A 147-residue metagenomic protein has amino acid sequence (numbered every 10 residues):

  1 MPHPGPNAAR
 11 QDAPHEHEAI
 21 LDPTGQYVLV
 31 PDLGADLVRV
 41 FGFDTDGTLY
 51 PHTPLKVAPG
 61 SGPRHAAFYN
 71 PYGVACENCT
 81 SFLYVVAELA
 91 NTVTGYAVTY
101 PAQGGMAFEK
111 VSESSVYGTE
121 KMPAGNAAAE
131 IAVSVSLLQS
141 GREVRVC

Functional and structural regions predicted by a protein language model:
M1-C147: Feature marking well-ordered beta-strand scaffolds used for ligand recognition
